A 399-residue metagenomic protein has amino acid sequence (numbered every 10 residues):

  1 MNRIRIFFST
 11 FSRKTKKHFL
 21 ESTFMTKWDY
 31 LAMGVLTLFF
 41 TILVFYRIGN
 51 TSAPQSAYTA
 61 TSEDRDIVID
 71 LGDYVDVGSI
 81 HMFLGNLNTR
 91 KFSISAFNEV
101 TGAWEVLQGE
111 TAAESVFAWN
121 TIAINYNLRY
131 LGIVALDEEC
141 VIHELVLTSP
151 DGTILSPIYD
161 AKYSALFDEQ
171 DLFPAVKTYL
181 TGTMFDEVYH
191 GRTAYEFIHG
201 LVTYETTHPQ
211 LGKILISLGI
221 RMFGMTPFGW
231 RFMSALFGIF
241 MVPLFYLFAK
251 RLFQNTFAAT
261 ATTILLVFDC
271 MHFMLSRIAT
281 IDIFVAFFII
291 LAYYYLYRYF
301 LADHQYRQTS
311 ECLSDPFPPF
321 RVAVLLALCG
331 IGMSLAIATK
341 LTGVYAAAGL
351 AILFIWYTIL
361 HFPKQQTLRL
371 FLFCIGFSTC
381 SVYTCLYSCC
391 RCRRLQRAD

Functional and structural regions predicted by a protein language model:
L43-V106, A113-Y179: Aromatic, loop-rich ligand-recognition surfaces of beta-strand-rich domains
Y46-R47, G152-L166, Y179, T183 (+3 more regions): Transmembrane-lumen/periplasm boundary regions of multi-pass, lipid-linked membrane glycan transferases
I158-F173, Y179-G191, T203-L215, M225-F228: Extracytoplasmic catalytic/substrate-binding loops of multi-pass membrane glycan-assembly enzymes
I198-Y204, L215-L236, N255, M271: Juxtamembrane segments of multi-pass membrane glycosylation machinery that transfer sugars from lipid-linked donors
F228, F232-F253, L291, Y295: Transmembrane-helix motifs of polytopic, lipid-linked glycan transferases
W230, S234, M271-F284, T342: Short acidic/glycine- and proline-prone juxtamembrane loop motifs at membrane-interface regions of multi-pass membrane
F240, F245-F268, F287, T309-P319: Transmembrane-helix signature of polytopic, membrane-embedded enzymes that assemble or transfer cell-envelope glycans
A292-L325, A336, L360: Membrane-interface transmembrane helices that cradle and orient dolichyl/undecaprenyl
